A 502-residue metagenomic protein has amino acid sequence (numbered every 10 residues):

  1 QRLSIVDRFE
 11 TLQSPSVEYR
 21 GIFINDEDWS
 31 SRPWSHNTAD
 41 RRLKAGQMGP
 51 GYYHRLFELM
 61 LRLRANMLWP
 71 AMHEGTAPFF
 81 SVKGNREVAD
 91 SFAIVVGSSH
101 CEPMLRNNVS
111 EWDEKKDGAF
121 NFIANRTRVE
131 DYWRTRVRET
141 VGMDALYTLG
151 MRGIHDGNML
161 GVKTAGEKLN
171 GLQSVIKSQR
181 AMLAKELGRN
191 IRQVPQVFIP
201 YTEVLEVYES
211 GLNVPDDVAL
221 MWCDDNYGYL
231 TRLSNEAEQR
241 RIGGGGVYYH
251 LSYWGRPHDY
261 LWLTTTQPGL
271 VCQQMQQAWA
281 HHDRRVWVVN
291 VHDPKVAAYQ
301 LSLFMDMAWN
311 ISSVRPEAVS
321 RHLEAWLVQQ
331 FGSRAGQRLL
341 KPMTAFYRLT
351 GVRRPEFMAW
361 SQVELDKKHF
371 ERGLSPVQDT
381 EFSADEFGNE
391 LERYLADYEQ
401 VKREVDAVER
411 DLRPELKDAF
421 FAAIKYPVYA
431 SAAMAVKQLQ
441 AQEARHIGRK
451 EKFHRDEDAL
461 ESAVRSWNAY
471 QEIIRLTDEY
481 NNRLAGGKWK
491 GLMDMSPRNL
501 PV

Functional and structural regions predicted by a protein language model:
Q1-I123, V141, V197-P200, G211-G228 (+3 more regions): Feature activates predominantly on carbohydrate-active enzymes
R2-V6, T11, H73, F80 (+5 more regions): Gly/Pro-rich turn-and-neighbor structural signature
P33-L43, L68-A71, K115-A119, I154-G166 (+4 more regions): Glycine- and acidic
G46, G75, A119-R126, V162-L169 (+8 more regions): Hydrophobic alpha-helical scaffolding
L56-L63, N85-V88, F92-V95, S99 (+11 more regions): Generic, well-ordered alpha-helical scaffold segments in large soluble proteins
C101, Q267-R348: Substrate-binding cleft of secreted/luminal carbohydrate-active enzymes
L323-P501: C-terminal non-catalytic alpha-helical accessory regions
